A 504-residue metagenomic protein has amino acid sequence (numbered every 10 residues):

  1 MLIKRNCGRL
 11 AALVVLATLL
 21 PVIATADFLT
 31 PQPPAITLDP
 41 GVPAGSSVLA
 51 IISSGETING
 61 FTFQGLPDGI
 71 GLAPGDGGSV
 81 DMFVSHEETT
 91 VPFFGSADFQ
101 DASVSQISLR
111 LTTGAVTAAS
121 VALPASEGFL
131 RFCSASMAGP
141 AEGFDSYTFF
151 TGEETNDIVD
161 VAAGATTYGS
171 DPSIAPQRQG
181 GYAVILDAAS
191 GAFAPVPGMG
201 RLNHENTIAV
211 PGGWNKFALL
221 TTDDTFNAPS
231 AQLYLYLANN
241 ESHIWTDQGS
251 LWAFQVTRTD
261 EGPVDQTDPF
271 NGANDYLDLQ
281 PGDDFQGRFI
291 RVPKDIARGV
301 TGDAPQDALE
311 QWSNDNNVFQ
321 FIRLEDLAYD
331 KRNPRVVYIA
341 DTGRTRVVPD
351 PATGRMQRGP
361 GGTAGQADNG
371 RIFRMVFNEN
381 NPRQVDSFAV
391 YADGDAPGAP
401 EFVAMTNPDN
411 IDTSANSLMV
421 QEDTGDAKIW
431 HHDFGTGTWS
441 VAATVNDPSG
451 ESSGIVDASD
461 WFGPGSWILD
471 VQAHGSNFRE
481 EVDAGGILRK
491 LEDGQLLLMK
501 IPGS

Functional and structural regions predicted by a protein language model:
L2-A11: Bacterial N-terminal signal peptides that target proteins for export
I3, V22-I23: Short hydrophobic transmembrane-like helices used for membrane targeting/insertion
A11-V22: Bacterial N-terminal signal peptides
A26-S504: Sequence/structural signature of beta-propeller domains
